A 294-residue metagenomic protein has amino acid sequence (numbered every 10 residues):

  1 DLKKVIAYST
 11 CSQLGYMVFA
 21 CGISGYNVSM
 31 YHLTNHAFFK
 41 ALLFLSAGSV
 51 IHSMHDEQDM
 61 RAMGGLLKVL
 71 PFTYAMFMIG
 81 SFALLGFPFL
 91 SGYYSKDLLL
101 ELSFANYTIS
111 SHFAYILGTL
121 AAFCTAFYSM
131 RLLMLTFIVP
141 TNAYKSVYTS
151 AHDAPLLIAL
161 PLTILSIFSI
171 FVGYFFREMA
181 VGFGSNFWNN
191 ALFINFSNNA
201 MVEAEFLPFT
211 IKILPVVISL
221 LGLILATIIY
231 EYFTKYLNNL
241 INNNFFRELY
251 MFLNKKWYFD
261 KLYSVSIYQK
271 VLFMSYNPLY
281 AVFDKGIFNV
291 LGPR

Functional and structural regions predicted by a protein language model:
D1, C11, H36, M63 (+5 more regions): Divalent metal-coordination and catalytic microenvironments
L2-R61: Alpha-helical multi-pass transmembrane bundles of energy-transducing inner-membrane proteins
A7-S12, M17, M54-L90, H112-A122 (+2 more regions): Interfacial and helix-entry/exit segments of alpha-helical transmembrane bundles in multi-pass inner-membrane proteins
F19-A20, D97-Y115: Interfacial segments of multi-pass membrane proteins
K40, F44, H112-A151, P161 (+3 more regions): Predominantly late transmembrane helices and immediately cytosolic-facing juxtamembrane segments
F44-A47, D56, K96-D97, A126-M130 (+2 more regions): Alpha-helical transmembrane segments of polytopic integral membrane proteins, especially the permease/helical cores
F87-L100, F104, Y174-N198: Membrane-helix interface motif
M179, F183-V217, Y232-R294: Aromatic-capped, Gly/Pro-kinked transmembrane alpha-helices
